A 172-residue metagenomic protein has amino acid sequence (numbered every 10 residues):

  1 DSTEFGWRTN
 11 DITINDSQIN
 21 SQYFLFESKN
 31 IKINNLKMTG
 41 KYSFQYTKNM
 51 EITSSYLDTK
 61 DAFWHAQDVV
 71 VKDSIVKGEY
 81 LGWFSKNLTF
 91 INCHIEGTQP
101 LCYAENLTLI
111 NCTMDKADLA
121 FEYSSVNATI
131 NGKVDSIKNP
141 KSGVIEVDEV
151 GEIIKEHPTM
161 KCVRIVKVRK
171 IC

Functional and structural regions predicted by a protein language model:
D1-C172: Long, distal/terminal scaffolding or interaction modules with repetitive or compositionally biased sequence
